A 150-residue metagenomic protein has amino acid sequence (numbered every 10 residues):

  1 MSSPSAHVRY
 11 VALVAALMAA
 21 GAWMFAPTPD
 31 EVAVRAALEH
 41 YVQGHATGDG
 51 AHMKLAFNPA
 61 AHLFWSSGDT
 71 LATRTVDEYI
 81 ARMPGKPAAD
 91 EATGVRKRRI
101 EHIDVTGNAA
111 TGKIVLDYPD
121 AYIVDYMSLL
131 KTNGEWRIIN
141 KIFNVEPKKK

Functional and structural regions predicted by a protein language model:
S2-A12: Bacterial N-terminal signal peptides that target proteins for export
L17-A51, L55, D77, K148-K149: Short, low-complexity N-terminal intrinsically disordered segments enriched in polar/charged residues
Y41, M53, A61, G112 (+1 more regions): Hydrophobic pocket/interface hotspot
A51-A56, A81-G85, K131, R137: Low-complexity, Gly/Pro
F57-P59, S67-D69, D104, L116-Y118 (+2 more regions): A mature extracytoplasmic/lumenal domain signature
H62, S66-S67, R74-Y122: Surface-exposed, charged secondary-structure patches
T111, Y122-K149: Short beta-strand edge/turn micro-motifs at domain boundaries
